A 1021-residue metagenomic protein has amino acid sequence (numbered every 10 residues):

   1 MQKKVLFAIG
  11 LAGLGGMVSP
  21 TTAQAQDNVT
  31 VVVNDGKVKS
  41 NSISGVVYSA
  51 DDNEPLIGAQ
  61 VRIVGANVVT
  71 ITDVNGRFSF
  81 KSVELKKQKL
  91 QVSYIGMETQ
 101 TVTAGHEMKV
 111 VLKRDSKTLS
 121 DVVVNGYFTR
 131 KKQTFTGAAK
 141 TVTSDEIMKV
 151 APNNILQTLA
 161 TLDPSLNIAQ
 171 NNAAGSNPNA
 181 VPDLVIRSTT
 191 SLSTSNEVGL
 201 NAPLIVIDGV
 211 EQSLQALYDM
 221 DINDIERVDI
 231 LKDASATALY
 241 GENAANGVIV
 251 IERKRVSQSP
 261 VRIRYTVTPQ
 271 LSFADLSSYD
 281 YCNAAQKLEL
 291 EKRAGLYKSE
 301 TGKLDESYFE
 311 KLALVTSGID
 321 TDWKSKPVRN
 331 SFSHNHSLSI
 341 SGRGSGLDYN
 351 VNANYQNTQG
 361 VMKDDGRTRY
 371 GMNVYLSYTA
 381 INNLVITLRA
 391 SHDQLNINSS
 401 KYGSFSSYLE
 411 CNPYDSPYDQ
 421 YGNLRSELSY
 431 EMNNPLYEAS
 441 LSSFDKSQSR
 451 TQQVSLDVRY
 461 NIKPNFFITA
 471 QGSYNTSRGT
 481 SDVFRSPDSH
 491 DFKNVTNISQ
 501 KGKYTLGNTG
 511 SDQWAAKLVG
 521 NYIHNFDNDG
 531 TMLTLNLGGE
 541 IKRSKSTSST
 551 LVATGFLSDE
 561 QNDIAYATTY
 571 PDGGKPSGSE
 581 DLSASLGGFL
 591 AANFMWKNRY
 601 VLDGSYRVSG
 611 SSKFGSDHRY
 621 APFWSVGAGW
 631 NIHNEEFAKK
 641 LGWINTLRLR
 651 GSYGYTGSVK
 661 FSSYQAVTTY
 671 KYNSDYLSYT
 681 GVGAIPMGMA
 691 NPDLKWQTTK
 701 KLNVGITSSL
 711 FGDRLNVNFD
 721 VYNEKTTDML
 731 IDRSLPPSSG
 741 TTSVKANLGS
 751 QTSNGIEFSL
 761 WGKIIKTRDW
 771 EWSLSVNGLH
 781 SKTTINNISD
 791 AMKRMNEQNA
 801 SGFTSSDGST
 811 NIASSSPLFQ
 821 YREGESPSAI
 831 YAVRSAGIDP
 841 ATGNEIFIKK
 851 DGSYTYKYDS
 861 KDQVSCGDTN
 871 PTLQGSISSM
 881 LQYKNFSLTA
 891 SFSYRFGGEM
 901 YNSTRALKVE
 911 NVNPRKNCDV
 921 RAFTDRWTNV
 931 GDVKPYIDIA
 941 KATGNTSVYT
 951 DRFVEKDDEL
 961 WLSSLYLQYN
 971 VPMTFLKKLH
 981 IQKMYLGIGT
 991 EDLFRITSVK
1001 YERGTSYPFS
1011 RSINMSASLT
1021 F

Functional and structural regions predicted by a protein language model:
A25-V64, K89-E98, G105-M148, L156: Short, acidic, small-residue-rich periplasmic hinge/interaction motif at the N-terminus of Gram-negative outer-membrane
V46-D51, K81, A138-L162, Q170-G175 (+6 more regions): Short, polar/charged loop or turn motifs at beta-strand boundaries
N67-R77: Short, acidic Ser/Thr/Gly-rich low-complexity loop/linker segments typical of extracellular and cell-surface proteins
F78-K81, Q157, P203, D208-S235: Short acidic/polar hinge/loop motifs at secondary-structure boundaries that mediate gating or recognition
T141, V150-P152, L162-V185, L192 (+10 more regions): Residues embedded in well-ordered regular secondary structure
I147, H334, R369, Y375-L384 (+5 more regions): Extracellular/periplasmic, surface-exposed regions of secreted and cell-surface proteins
R264-T316, A746, K763-T869: Conserved small-residue
F492-K493, S611, R895-L986, T990: Extracytoplasmic gating/loop element in the C-terminal half of outer-membrane beta-barrel translocons and assembly
